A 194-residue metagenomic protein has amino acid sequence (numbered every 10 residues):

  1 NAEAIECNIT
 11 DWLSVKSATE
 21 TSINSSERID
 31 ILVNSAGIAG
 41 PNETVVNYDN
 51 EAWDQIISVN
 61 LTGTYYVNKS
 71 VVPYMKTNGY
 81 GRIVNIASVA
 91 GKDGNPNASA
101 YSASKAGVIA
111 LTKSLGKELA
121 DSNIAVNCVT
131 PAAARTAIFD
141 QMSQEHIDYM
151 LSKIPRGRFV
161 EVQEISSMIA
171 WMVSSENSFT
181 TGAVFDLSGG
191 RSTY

Functional and structural regions predicted by a protein language model:
E6-A18, N50, Q163: The beta1-alpha1 cofactor-binding region of Rossmann-like NAD(H)/NADP(H)-dependent oxidoreductases
D30, V46-Y65, Y80, V84 (+2 more regions): Catalytic Tyr-X3-Lys loop
N42, D93, A170, T181-Y194: Short C-terminal tail/terminal secondary-structure segment of NAD(P)H-dependent dehydrogenase/reductase domains
E43-V45, D49-D54, F139, I147-M150: Substrate-binding pocket helix/loop in short-chain dehydrogenase/reductase
N68, S104, T112: Active-site helix of classical SDR
P73, K117-D121, S178: Alpha-helical segment proximal to the catalytic Tyr-Lys
S88: Residue(s) in the substrate-gating loop at a strand-loop-helix junction that position the organic substrate next
I154-I165: A conserved structural motif in NAD(P)-dependent oxidoreductases
